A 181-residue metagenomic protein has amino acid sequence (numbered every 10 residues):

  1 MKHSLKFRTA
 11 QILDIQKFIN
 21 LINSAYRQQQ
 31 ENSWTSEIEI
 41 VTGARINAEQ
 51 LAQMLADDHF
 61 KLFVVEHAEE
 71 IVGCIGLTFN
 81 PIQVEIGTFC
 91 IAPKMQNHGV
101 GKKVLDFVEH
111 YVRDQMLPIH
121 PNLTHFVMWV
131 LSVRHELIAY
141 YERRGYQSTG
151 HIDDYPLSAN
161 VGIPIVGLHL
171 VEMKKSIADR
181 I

Functional and structural regions predicted by a protein language model:
M1-Q16, S176-I181: Conserved N-terminal entry element of GNAT/NAT acetyltransferase domains
K6, N23-L51: Conserved GNAT-fold acetyl-CoA-binding loop/helix
A44-F63, V166: A short helix-loop-beta-strand connector motif used in the catalytic cores of GNAT acetyltransferases and, in some
V64, E70-T78, E85-C90: Conserved beta-strand in the GNAT
E66, F89-N97, V130-L131: A short, internal acetyl-CoA/4′-phosphopantetheine-binding micro-motif in the GNAT/acyltransferase core
I86, N97-V108, Y141: Glycine-rich acyl-CoA binding loop
K103-H125, Q147: Conserved acyl-CoA
T124-I181: C-terminal "cap" of GNAT-fold acetyltransferases
